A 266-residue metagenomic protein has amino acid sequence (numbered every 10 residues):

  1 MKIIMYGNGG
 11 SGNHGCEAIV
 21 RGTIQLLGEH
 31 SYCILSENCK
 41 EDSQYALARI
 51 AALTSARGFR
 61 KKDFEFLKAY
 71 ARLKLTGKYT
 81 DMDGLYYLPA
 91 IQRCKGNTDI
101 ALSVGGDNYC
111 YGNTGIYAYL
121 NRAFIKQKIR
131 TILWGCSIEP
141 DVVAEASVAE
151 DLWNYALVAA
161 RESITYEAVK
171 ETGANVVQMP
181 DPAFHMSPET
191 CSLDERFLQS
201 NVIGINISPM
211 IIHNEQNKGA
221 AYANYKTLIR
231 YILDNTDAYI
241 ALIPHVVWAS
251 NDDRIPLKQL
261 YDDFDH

Functional and structural regions predicted by a protein language model:
M1-H266: Active-site anion-handling motifs in enzyme catalytic cores
